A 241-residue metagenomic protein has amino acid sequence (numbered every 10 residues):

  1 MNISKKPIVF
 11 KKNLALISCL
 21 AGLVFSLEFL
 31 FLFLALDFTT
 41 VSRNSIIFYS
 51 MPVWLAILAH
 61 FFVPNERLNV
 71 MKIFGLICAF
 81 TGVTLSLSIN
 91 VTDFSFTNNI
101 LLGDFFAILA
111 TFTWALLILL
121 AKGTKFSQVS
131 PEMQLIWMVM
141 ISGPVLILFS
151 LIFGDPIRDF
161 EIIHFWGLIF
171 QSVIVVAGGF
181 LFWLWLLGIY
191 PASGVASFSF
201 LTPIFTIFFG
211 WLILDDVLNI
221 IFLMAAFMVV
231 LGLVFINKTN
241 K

Functional and structural regions predicted by a protein language model:
M1-K11, T81-T97, I141-H164, V175 (+2 more regions): Membrane-interface helix-cap regions at the ends of transmembrane helices in multi-pass membrane proteins
N2-F48, T84-L85, S172-Y190: Specific transmembrane alpha-helical segments of multi-pass solute transporters/efflux pumps, especially DMT/EamA
G22, S26, L30, V53-I57 (+6 more regions): Hydrophobic/small/kink-forming positions within alpha-helical transmembrane segments of polytopic membrane proteins
F33-V70, A110, A192-W211: Specific alpha-helical transmembrane segments that line the substrate/conduction pathway and gating interfaces
A35, F61-P64, L68, T124 (+4 more regions): Hydrophobic/aromatic residues within transmembrane alpha-helices of multi-pass small-molecule transporters
N44-S50, L120-G143, V173-L212: Helix-helix packing/entry segments at the starts of transmembrane helices
S50, L58, L68-N90, F200 (+2 more regions): Hydrophobic transmembrane alpha-helices of multi-pass small-molecule transport proteins
L55-I57, F61-F62, D93-F153, L168: Transmembrane alpha-helical segments that form core, pore/gating elements of small-molecule transporters/exporters
